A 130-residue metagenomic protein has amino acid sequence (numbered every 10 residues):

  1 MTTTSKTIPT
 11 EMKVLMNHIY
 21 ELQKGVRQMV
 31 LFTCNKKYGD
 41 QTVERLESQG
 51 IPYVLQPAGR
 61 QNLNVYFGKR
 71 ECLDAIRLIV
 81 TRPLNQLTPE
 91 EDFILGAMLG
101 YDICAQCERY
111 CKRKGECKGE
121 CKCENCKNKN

Functional and structural regions predicted by a protein language model:
M1-N130: Domain-length accessory/inserted modules outside core catalytic folds
